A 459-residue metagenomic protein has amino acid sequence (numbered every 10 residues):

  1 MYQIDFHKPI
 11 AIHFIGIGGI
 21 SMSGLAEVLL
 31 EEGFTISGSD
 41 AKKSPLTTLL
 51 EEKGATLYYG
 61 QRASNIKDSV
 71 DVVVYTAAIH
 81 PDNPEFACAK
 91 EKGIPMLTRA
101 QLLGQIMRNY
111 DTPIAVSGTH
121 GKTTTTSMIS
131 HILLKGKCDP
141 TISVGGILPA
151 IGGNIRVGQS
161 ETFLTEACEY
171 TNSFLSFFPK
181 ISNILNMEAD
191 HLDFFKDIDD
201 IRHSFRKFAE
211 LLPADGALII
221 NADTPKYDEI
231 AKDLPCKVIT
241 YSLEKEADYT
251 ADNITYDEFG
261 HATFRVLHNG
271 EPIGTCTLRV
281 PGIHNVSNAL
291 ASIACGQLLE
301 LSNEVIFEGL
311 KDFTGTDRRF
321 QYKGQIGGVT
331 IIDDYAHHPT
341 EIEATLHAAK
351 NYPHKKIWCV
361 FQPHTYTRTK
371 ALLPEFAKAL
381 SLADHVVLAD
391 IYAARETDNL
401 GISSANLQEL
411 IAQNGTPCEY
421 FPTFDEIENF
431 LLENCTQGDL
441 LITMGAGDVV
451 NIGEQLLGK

Functional and structural regions predicted by a protein language model:
M1-I17, S23-A115, M128-S130, E246 (+5 more regions): Short, basic phosphate-binding NTP loop
Y2-H13, S21, L25-E32, Y110 (+2 more regions): Nucleotide phosphate-binding/pyrophosphate-handling subdomain across enzymes that bind or process nucleotide phosphates
D5, V28-E31, E51, S64-D68 (+5 more regions): Phosphate-binding loop of NTP-binding sites
I12-F14, V73, I114, P140 (+3 more regions): Conserved hydrophobic helix-helix packing surfaces used for dimerization/oligomerization
F34-A41, A217-A222, C359-Q362, A383-A393: Short internal beta-strands
S39, Y58-Q61, L97-G104, S143-G146 (+4 more regions): Beta-strand->loop->alpha-helix junctions that form or flank phosphate-binding loops in nucleotide-handling enzymes
C88-P95, D200, L211-G216, C236 (+2 more regions): P-loop/Walker A phosphate-binding loop and immediately adjacent motor/lid segment at beta-alpha junctions
A377-Q437: C-terminal helical cap/extension that packs against the catalytic core of soluble nucleotide-cofactor enzymes
